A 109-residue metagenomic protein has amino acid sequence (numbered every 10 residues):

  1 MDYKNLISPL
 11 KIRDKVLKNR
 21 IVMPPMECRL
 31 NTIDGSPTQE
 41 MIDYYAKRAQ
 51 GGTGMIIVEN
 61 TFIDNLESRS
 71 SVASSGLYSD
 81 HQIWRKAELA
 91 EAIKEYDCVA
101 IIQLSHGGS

Functional and structural regions predicted by a protein language model:
M1-S109: Flavin-dependent oxidoreductase catalytic cores
